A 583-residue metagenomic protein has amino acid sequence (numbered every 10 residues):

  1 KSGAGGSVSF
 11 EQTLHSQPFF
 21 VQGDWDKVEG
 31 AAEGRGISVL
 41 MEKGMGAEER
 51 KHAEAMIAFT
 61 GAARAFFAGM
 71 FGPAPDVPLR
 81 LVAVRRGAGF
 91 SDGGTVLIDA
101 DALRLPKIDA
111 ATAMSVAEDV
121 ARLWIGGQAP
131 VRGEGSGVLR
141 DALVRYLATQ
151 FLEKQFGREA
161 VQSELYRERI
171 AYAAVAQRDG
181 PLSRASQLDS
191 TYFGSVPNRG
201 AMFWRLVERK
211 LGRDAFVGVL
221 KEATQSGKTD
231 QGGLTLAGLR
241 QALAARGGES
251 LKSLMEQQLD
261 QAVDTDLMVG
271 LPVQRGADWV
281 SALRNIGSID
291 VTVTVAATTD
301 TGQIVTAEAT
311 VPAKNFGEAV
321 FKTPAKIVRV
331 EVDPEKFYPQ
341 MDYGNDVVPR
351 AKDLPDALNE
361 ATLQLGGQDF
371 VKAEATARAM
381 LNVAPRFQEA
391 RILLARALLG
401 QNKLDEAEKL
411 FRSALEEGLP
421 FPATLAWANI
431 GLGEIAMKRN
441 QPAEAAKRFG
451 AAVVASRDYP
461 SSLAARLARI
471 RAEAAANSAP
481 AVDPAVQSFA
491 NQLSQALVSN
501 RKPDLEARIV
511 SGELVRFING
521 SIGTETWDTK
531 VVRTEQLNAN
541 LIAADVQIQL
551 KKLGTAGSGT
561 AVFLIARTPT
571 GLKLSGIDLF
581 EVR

Functional and structural regions predicted by a protein language model:
K1, G247, L251-L254, D264-P334: Beta-strand-rich binding/interaction modules
S7-E11, D26-G137, L143, L147 (+4 more regions): Juxtacatalytic substrate-recognition/specificity segment
E49, P75, S186, Y192-S281: Amphipathic alpha-helical substructures
A111, G135-L211, G227-D230: Acidic/His/Gly-enriched intrinsically disordered linker/tail segments that often contain short helix/coil "MoRF-like"
T235-Q241, A245, L251-M255, E473-D545 (+1 more regions): Short solvent-exposed beta->alpha transition segments
Q441, S521-W527, E535-R583: Exposed beta-sheet edge and beta->alpha loop/turn motif
